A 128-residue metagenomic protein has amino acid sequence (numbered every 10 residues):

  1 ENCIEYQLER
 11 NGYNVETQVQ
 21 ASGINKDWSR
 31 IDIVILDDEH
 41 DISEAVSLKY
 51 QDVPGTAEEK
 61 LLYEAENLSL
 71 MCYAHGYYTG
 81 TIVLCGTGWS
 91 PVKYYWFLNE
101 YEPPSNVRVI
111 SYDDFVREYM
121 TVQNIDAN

Functional and structural regions predicted by a protein language model:
E1-S22: Acidic-basic catalytic patches of nuclease active cores, encompassing PD-(D/E)XK and other metal-cofactor nuclease
V19, D37, Y50-D52: Short, flexible loop/turn elements at secondary-structure junctions
V19-A21, V83-T87, D113-D114: Acidic carboxylate-rich catalytic motifs and surrounding loops in phosphoryl-/glycosyl-chemistry enzymes
S22, Q51, F115-R117: Short, solvent-exposed loop/turn segments at secondary-structure junctions
D27-D32, E66: Alpha-helical scaffolding within the catalytic cores of extracellular/periplasmic polymer-degrading hydrolases
I31-V46: Active-site beta-strand-loop-beta-strand hairpin of nuclease catalytic cores that positions key catalytic residues
S43, L48-Y101: Catalytic cores of nucleic-acid endonucleases
Y95-N128: Non-catalytic C-terminal interaction segments of nucleic acid-processing enzymes
